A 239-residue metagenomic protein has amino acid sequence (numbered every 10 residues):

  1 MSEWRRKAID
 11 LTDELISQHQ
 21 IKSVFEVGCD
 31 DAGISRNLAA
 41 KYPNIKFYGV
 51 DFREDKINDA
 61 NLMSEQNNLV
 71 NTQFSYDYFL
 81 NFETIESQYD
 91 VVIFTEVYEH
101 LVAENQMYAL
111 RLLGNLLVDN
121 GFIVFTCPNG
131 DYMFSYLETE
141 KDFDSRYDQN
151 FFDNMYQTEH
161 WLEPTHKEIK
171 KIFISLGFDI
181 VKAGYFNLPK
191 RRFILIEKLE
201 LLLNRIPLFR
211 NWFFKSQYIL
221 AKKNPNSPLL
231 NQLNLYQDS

Functional and structural regions predicted by a protein language model:
M1-K7, G33, F52, D59 (+5 more regions): S-adenosyl-L-methionine-dependent methyltransferase catalytic module, highlighting the catalytic core
E3-I21: Conserved alpha-helix/loop element of class I SAM-dependent methyltransferases that forms part of the SAM/SAH-binding
I21, Y89-D90: Local beta-strand N-terminus motif with an aromatic residue
S23, K46, D179: Residues at the starts of beta-strands that form the adenosine-phosphate
E26: Class I SAM-dependent methyltransferase core
D30: Conserved glycine-rich SAM-binding loop
G33, N37-K41, I45-V70, S75-L80: Class I SAM-dependent methyltransferase SAM/SAH-binding core
F94-V97: A short beta-strand submotif of the Rossmann-like class I SAM-dependent methyltransferase core that lines
